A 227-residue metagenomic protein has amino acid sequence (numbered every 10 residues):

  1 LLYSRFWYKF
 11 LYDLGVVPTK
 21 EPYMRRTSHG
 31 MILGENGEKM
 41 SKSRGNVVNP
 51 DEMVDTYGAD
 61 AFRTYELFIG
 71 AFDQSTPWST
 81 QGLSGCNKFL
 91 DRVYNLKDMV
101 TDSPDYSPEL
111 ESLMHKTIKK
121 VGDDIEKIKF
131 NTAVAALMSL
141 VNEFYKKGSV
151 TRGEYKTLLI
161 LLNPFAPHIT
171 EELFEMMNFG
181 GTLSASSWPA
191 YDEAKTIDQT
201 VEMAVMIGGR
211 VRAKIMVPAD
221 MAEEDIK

Functional and structural regions predicted by a protein language model:
L1-F72: Alpha-helical recognition segments enriched in aromatics with Gly/Pro capping that present substrate-recognition
Y3, W7, L158, I169-T170 (+1 more regions): Generic structural signal for hydrophobic residues
V16-P22, E52-M216: Helix-rich, typically C-terminal accessory recognition domains appended to large enzymatic cores
L33, R210-R212, A222: Generic "edge-of-domain/loop-turn" microfeature
R44, M216-V217: Short clusters of small/polar residues that mark proteolytic maturation junctions
V47, N87-L90, E223: Amphipathic alpha-helical transducer elements in NTP-driven molecular machines
V217-K227: Glycine-rich, small/acidic residue-mixed loop/short-helix segments
